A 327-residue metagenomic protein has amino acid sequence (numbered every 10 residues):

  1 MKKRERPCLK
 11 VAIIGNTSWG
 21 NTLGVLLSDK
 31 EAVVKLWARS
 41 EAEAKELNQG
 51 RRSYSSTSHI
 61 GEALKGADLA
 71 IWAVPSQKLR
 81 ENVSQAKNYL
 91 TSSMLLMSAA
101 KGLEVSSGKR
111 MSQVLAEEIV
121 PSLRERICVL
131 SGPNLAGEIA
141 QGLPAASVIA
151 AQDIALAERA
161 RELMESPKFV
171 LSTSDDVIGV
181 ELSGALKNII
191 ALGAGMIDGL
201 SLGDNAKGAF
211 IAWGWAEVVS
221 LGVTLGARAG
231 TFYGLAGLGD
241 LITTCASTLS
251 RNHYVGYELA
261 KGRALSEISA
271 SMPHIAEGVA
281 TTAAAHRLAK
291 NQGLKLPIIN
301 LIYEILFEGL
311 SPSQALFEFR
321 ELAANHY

Functional and structural regions predicted by a protein language model:
K2-S56, Q85: NAD(P)+-binding Rossmann beta1-loop-alpha1 motif at the extreme N-terminus of oxidoreductases
I13, L36, L96-S98, V129 (+1 more regions): Structural beta-sheet core signal
T17, N21, E41, T57 (+19 more regions): Electropositive phosphate-/nucleotide-binding environments in soluble metabolic enzymes
T57-P144, A160: Rossmann-like NAD(P)(H) cofactor-binding subdomain of soluble oxidoreductases
K78, Y89, V114, E118-R126 (+1 more regions): Internal alpha-helical scaffold of NAD(P)-dependent oxidoreductase catalytic cores
S98, E125-S131, L171-D175, G234 (+1 more regions): General beta-strand structural signal in soluble alpha/beta enzymes
A194-D198, V223-Y233, G237, L241-Y327: NAD(P)-dependent Rossmann-like dehydrogenase/reductase catalytic/cofactor-binding core
